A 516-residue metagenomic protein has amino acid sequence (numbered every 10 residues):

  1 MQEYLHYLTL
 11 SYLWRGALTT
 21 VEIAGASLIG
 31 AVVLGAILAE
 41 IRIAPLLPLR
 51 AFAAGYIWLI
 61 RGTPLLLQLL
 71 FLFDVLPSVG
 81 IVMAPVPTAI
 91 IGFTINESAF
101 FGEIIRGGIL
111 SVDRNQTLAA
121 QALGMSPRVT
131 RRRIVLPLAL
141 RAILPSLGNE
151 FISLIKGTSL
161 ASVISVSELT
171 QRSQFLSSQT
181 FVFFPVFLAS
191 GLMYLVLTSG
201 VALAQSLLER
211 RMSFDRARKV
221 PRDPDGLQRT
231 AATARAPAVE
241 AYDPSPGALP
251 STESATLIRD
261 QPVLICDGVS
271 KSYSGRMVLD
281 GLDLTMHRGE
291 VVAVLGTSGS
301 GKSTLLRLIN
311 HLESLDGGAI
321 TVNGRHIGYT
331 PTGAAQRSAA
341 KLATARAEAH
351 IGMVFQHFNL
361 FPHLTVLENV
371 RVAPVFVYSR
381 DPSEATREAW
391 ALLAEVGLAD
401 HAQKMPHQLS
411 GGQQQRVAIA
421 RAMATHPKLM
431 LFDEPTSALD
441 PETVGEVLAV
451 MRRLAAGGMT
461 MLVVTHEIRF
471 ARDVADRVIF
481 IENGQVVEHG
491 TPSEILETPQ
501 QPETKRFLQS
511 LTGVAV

Functional and structural regions predicted by a protein language model:
M1-A236: Transmembrane alpha-helices and adjacent helix-loop boundaries
N310: Helix-to-loop junction immediately C-terminal to a conserved catalytic motif
M405-L409, Q413: Conserved ABC ATPase signature
H426: Conserved catalytic motifs of ABC-family nucleotide-binding domains
H489-G490: ABC ATPase "signature
